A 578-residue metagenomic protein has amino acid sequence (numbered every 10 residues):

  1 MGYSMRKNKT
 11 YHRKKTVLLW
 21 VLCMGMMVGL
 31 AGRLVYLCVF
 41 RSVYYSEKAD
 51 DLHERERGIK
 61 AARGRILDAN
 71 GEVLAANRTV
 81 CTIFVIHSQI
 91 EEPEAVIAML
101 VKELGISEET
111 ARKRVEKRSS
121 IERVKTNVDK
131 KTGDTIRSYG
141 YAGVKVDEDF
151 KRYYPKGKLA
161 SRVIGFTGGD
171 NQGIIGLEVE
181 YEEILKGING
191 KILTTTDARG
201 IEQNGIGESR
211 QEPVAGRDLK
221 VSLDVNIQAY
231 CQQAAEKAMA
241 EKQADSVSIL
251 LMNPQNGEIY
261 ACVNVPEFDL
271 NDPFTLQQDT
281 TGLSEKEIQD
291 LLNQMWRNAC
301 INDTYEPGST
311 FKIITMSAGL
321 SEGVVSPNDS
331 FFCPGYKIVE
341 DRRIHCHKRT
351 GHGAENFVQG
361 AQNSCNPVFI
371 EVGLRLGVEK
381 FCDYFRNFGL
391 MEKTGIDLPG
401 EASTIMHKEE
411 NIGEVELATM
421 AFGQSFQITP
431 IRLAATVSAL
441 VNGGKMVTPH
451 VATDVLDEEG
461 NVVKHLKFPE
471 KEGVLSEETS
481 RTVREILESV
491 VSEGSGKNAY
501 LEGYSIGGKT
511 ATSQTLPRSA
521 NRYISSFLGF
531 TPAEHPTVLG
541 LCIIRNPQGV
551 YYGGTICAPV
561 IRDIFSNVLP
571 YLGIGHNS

Functional and structural regions predicted by a protein language model:
M1-T280, T304, E379-M391, A499-E502 (+3 more regions): Periplasmic/cell-envelope proteins involved in peptidoglycan metabolism and beta-lactam response
G2-Y3, A75, D197-E208, Q255-T310 (+3 more regions): Beta-lactam-recognizing serine transpeptidase/beta-lactamase-like catalytic domain environment
